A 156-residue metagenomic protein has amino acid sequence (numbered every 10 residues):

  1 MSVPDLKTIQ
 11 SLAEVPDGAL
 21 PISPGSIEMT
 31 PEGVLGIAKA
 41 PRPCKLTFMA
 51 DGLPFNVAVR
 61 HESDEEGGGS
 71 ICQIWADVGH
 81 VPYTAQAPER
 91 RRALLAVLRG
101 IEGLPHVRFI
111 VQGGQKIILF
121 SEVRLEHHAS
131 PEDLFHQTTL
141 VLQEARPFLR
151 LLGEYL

Functional and structural regions predicted by a protein language model:
M1-E65: Charge-rich, low-complexity N-terminal segments
V3, T84-P88, H128-F135: Ordered, soluble secondary-structure elements with a strong preference for glycine-centered loop motifs and nearby
I22-M29, L104-K116, L151-L156: Short glycine-rich, low-complexity/disordered patches
P41-K45, G67-Q73, G114-I118: A generic structural signal for beta-strand entry/edge sites
F55-A85: A short acidic-to-branched-hydrophobic micro-motif
Q73-K116: Short, internal acidic amphipathic alpha-helical interface segments that mediate docking to partner proteins
L104-H136: Well-ordered alpha/beta subsegment
D133-L156: Mixed-charge, glycine-accented linear interaction segment located at domain edges/termini
